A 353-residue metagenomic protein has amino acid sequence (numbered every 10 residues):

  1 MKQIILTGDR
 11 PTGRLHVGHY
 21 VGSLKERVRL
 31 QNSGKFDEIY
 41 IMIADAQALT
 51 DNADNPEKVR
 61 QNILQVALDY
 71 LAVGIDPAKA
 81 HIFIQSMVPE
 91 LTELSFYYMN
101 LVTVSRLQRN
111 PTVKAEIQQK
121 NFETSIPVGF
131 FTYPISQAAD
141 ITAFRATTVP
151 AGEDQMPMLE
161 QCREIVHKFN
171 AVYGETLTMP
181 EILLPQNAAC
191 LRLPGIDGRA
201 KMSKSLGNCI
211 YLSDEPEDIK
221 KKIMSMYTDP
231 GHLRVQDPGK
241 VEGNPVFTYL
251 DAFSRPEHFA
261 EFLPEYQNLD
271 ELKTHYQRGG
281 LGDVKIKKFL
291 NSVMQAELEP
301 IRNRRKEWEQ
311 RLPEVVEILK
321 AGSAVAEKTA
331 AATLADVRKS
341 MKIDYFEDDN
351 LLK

Functional and structural regions predicted by a protein language model:
M1-Q3, F346-E347: Extreme N-terminus of proteins, especially the signal/transit-peptide cleavage junction and the first residues
K2-A139, E257, A296-L298, K306: N-terminal Rossmann-like or analogous alpha/beta NTP/dinucleotide-binding catalytic cores that position adenine
P11, V149-P150, N208: A generic structural motif
V113-A115, Q119-F169, Y173, P194-G195: Internal, conserved structured core segments that host functional sites
P157, R163-K353: Conserved nucleotide- and phosphate/pyrophosphate-binding catalytic cores in adenylate/nucleotidyl-handling enzymes
